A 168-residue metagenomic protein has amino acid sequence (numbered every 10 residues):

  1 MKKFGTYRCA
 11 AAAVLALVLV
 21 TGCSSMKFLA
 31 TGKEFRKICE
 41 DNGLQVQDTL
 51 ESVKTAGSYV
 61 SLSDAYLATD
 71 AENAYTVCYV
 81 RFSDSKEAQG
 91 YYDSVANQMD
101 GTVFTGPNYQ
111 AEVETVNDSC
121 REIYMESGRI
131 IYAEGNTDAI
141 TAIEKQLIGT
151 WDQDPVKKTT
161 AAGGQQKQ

Functional and structural regions predicted by a protein language model:
K2-A11: Bacterial N-terminal signal peptides that target proteins for export
V18-G22: C-terminal motif of bacterial Sec signal peptides marking the signal peptidase cleavage site
S24-K27: Bacterial signal peptide processing site
T31-Q47, G90-D93: Amphipathic alpha-helical segments
E40-G57, Q98-G106, W151-T159: Short secondary-structure junctions
Q47-T76: Secretory pathway targeting signatures of secreted, lumenal, and periplasmic proteins
D70-G90: A short acidic-to-branched-hydrophobic micro-motif
G106-Q168: A short, solvent-exposed beta-edge/loop patch
